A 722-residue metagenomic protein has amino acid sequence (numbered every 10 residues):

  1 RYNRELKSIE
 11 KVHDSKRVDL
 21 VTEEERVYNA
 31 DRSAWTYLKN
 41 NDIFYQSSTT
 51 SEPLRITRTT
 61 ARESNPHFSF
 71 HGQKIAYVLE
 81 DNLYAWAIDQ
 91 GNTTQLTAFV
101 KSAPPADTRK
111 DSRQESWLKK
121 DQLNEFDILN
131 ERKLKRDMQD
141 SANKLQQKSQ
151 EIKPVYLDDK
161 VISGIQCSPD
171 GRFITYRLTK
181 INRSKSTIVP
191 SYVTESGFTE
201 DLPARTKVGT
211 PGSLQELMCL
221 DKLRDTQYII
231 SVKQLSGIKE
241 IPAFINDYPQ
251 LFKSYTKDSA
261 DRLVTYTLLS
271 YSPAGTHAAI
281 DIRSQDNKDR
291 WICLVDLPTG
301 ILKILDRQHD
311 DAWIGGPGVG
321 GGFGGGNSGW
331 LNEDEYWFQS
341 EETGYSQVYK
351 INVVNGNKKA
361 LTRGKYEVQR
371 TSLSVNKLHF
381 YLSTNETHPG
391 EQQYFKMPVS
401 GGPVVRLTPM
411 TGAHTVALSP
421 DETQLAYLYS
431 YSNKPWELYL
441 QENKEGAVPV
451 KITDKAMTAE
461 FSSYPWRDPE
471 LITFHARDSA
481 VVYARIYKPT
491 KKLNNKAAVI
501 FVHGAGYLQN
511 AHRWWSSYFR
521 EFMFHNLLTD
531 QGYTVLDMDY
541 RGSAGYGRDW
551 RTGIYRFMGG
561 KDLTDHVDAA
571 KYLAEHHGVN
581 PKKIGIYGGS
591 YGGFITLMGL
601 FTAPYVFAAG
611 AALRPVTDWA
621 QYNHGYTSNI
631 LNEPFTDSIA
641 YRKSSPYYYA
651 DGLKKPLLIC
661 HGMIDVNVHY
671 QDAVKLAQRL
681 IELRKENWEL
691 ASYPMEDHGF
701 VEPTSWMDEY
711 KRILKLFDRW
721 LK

Functional and structural regions predicted by a protein language model:
R1-T415, T423-Q424, S432-K434, L440 (+1 more regions): Beta-propeller folds
R406, A413-K722: Serine-hydrolase catalytic core recognition
